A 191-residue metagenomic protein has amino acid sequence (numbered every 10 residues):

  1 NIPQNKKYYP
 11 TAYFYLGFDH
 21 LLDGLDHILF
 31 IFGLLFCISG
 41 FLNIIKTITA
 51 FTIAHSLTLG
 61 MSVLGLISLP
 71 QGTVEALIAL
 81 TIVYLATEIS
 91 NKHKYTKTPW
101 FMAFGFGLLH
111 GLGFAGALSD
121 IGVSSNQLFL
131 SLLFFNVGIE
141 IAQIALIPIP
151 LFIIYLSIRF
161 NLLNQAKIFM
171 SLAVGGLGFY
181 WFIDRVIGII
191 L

Functional and structural regions predicted by a protein language model:
N1-L22, V186-L191: Histidine-/acidic- and/or cysteine-rich, low-complexity loops and terminal segments associated with membrane
D19-I190: Hydrophobic alpha-helical transmembrane segments in multi-pass membrane proteins
